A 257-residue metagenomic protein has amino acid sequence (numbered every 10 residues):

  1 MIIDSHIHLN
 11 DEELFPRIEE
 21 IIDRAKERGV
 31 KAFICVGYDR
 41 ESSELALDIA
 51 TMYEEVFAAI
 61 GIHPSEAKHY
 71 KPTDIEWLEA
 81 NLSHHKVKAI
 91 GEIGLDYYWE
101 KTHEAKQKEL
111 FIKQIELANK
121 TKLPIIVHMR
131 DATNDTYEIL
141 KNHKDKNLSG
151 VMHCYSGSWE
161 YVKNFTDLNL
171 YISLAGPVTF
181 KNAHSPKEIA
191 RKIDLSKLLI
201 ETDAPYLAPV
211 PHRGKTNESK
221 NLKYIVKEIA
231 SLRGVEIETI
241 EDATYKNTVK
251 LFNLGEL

Functional and structural regions predicted by a protein language model:
M1-L257: Mid-domain alpha/beta scaffold segments of enzyme catalytic cores
